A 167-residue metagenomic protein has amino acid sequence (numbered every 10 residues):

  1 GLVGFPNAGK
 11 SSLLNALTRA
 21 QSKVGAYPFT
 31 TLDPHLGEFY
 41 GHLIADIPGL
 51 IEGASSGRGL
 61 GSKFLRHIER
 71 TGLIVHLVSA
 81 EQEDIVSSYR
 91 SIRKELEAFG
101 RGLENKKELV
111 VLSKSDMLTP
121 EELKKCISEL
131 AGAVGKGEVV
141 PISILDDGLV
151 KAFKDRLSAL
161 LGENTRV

Functional and structural regions predicted by a protein language model:
G1-R58, S62-T71, V78, D155-S158 (+1 more regions): Conserved G1/Walker A P-loop phosphate-binding module
G25, S56-G57, V86-R90, E122-K125 (+1 more regions): Short amphipathic alpha-helical segments
D46, S113, S143: Active-site glycine-centered loops adjacent to acidic/histidine catalytic or metal-binding residues that shape
G53, R70-S91, G102-L109, S115-E122 (+1 more regions): Conserved Switch II/interswitch segment of TRAFAC-class P-loop GTPases
K63-F64, Y89-G100: Conserved catalytic-core segment of NTP-binding enzymes
K106, D116-V167: Canonical P-loop GTPase G-domain recognition
